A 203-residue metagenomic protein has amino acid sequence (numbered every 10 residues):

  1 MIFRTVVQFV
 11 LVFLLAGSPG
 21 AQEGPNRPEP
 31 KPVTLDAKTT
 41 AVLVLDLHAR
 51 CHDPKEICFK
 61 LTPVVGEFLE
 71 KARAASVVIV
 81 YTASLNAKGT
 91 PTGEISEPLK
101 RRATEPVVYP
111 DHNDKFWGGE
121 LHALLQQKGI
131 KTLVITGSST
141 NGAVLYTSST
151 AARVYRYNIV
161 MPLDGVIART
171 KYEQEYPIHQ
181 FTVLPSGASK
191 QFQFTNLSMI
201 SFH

Functional and structural regions predicted by a protein language model:
M1-T5: Positively charged n-region of N-terminal signal peptides that target proteins for export
V6-G17: Bacterial N-terminal signal peptides
A21-A41, E67-E70, A74, K88-H203: Active-site-adjacent betaalpha module
L45, V77-S84: Short beta-strand segments at enzyme active-site cores
H48-D53: Short acidic, Gly/Ser-rich segments with clustered Asp/Glu that frequently serve as metal-coordination loops in enzyme
K55-A72: …and closely analogous acidic/polar surface helices at protein-protein or active-site interfaces in A-domain-like
